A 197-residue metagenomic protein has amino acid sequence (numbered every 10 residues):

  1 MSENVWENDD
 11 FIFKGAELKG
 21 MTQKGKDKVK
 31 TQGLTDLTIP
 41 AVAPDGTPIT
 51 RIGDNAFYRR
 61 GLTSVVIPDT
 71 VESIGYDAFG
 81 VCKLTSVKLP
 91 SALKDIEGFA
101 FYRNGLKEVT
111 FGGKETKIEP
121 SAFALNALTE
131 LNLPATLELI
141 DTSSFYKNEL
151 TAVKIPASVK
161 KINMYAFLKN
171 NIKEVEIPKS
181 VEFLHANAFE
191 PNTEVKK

Functional and structural regions predicted by a protein language model:
N4-D10, K14-A16, T31-R51, R60-S73 (+6 more regions): Structural signature of tandem-repeat unit edges
K19: Residues in well-ordered beta-strands of folded domains
T22-G25: Residue-level signal for threonine
D27-V29: Reverse-transcriptase-like RNA-dependent polymerase core
G53-N55, G75-A78, E97-A100, E119-A122 (+3 more regions): Consensus positions within tandem repeat domains that build extended binding/scaffold surfaces
